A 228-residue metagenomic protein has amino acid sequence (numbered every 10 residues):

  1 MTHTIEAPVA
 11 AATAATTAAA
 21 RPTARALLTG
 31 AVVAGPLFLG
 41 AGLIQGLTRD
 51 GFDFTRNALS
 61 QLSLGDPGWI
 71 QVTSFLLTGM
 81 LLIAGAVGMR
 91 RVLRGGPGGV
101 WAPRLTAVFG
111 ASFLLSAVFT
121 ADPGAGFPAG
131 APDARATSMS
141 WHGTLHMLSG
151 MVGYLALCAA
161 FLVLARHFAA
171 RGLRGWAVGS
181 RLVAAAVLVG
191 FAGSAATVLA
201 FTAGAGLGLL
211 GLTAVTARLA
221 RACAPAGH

Functional and structural regions predicted by a protein language model:
M1-V9: N-terminal acidic, proline/glycine-rich, low-complexity intrinsically disordered segments
T2-H3, A19-G227: Hydrophobic, aromatic-enriched alpha-helical segments typical of multi-pass transmembrane helices
P8-T17: Compositionally biased low-complexity segments, especially N-terminal hydrophobic helices that form the hydrophobic
